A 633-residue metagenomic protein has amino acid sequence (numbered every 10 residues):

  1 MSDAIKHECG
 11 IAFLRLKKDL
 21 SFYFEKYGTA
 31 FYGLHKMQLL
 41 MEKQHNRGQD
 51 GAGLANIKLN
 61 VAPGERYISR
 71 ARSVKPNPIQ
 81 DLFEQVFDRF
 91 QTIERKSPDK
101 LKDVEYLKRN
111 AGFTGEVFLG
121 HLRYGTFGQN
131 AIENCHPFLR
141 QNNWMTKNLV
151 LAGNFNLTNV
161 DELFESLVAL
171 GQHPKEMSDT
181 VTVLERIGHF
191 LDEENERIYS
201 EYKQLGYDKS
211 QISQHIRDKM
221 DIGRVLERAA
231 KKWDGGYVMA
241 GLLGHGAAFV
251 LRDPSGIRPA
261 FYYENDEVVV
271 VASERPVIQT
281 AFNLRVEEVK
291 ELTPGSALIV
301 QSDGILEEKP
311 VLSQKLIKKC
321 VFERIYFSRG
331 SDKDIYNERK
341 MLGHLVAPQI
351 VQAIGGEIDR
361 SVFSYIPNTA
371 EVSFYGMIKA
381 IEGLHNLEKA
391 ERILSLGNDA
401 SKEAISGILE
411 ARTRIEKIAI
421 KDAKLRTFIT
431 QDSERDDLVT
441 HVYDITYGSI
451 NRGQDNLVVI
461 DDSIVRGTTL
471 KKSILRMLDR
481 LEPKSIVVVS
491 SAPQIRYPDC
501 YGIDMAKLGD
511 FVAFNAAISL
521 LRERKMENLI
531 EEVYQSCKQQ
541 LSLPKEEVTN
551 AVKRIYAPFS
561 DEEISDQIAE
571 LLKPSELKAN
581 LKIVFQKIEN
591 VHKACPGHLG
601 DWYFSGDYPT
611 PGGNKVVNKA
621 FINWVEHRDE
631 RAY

Functional and structural regions predicted by a protein language model:
M1-T293, I299-V362, I366-P367: Conserved short alpha-helical segments that host acidic/polar catalytic motifs at enzyme active sites
S200-M220, I381-L396, A404-I418, K424: Amphipathic alpha-helical
A230, H245-A247, R252, E264 (+9 more regions): PRPP-dependent phosphoribosyltransferase catalytic core
K232-G235, E338-D359, V372, M377-A380 (+1 more regions): Phosphate/ATP-binding catalytic cores across multiple sugar-kinase/actin-like superfamilies, primarily ASKHA
G241, R252-D253, S273-R275, S302 (+6 more regions): Active-site proximal loops enriched in glycine and acidic residues that flank catalytic Cys/His/Asp and coordinate
L298, V346, F363, M377 (+2 more regions): Conserved hydrophobic/aromatic pocket- or pore-lining residues that grip, position, or stack substrates in active sites
G304-C320, Y365-A400: Terminal amphipathic helices with adjacent charged low-complexity linkers/tails
F363, A370-M377, T446, G453-M477: Extended, hydrophobic alpha-helical segments in both membrane/secreted and soluble proteins
